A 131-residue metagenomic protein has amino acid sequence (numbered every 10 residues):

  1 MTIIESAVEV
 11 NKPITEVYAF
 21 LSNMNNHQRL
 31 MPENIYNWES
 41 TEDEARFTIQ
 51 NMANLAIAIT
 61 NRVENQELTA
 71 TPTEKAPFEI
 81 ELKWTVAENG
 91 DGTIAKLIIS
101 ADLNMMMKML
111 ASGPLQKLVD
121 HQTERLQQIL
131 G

Functional and structural regions predicted by a protein language model:
M1-E39: Hydrophobic ligand-binding cavity/cleft-lining segments
I3-E5, A53-A56, F78-K83: Short, surface-exposed coil-to-beta transition loops
A7-N11, R46-T48, A58, T85: Generic structural detector for well-ordered beta-strands
I14, T60-N65, T85-I94: A short, structured loop/turn motif at beta-sheet edges
E16, L55-I57, E67-T69, I80 (+1 more regions): Short acidic, gly/pro-rich beta-turn/loop elements at beta-sheet edges and active-site/ligand-binding grooves
A19-R29, E64, Q116, D120 (+2 more regions): Short, intrinsically disordered, mixed-charge
Q28, N34-A76, I129-G131: Glycine-rich portal/gate segments that line the openings of hydrophobic small-molecule binding cavities
E74-E124, Q128: Beta-strand/loop substructures that line and gate deep hydrophobic ligand-binding cavities in soluble
